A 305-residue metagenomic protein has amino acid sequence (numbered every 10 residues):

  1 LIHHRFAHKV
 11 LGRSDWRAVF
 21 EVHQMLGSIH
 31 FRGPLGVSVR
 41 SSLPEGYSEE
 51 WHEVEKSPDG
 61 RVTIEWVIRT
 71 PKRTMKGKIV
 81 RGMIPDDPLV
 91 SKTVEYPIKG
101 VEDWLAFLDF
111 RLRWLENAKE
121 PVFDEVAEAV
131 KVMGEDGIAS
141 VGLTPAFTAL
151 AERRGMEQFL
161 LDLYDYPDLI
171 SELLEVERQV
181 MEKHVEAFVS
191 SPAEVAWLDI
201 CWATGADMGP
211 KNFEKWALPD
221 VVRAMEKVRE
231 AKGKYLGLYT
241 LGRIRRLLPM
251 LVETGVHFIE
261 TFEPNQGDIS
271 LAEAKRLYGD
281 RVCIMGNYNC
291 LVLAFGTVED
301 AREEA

Functional and structural regions predicted by a protein language model:
L1-D87, S91, D124-E128, G134-G137 (+3 more regions): N-terminal basic, low-complexity leaders that serve as flexible interaction/assembly modules and, when applicable, as
L1-S14, E102-A305: Active-site loop segments of alpha/beta catalytic cores
P34, P44, P58, P71 (+8 more regions): Proline-rich intrinsically disordered, low-complexity coils
R81-M83, T93-Y96, G255-V256: Short, charged/polar low-complexity linear motifs in solvent-exposed/disordered segments
D86-F110: A short, surface-exposed interaction/processing loop segment used at functional sites
